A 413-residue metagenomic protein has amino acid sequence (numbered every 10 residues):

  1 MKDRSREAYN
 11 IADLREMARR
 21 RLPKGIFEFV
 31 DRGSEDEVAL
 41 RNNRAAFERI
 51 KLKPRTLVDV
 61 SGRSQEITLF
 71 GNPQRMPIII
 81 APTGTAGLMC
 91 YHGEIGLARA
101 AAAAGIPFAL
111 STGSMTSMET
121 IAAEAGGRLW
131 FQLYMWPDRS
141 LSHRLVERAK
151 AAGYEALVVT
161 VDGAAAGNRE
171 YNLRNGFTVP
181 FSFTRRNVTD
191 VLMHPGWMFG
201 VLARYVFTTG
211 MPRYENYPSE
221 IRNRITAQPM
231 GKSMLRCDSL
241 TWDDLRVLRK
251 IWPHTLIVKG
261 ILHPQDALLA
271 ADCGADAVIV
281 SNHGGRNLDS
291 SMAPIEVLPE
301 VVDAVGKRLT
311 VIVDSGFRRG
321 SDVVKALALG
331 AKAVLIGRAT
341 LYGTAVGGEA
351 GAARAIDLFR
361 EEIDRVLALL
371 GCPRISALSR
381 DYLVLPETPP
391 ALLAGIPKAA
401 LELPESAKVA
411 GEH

Functional and structural regions predicted by a protein language model:
M1-N72, P180-L240, A377-H413: An N-cap/entry alpha-helix motif that binds or orients negatively charged groups
N43, S290-V301, T344-D364: C-terminal helical cap(s) of enzyme catalytic domains, especially alpha/beta-barrels
Q74-G113: Glycine-rich active-site/cofactor-binding loop and its immediate structural neighborhood
I79-T85, R128-Y134, P229-G231: Short, basic, glycine/proline-bearing loop/turn elements
T85, R99, T120, E124 (+2 more regions): Alpha/beta enzyme core
A102-E124, R128-S142: A gly/proline- and charged-residue-enriched helix-loop-helix capping module
K325-A353, L385, E402-V409: A compact, surface-exposed functional segment
K332, G348-A377, L383-P386: Internal helix-turn-beta structural module
